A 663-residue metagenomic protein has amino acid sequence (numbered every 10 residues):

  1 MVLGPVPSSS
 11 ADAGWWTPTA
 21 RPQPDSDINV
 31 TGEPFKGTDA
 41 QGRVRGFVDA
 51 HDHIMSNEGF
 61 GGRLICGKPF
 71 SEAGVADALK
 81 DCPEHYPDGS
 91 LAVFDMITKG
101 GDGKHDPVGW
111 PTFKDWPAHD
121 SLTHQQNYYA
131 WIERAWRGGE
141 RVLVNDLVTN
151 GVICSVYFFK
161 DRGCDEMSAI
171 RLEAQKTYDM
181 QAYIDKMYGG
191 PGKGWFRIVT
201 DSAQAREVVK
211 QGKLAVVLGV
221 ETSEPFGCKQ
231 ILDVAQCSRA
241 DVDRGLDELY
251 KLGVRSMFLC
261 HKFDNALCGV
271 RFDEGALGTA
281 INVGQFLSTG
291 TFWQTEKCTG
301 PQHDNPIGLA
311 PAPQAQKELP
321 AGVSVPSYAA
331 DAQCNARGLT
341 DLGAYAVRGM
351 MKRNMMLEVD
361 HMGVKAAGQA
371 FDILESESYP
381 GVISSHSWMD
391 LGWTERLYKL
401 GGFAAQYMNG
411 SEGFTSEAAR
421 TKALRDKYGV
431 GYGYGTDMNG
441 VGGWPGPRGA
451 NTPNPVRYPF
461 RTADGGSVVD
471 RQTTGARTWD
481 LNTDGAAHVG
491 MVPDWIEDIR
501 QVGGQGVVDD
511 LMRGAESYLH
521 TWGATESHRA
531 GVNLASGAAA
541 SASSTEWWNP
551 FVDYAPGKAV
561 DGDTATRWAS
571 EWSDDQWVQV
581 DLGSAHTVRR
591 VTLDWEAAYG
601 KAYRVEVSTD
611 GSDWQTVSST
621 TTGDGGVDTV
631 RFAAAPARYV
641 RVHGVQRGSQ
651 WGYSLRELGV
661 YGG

Functional and structural regions predicted by a protein language model:
M1-S9: Secretory targeting and sorting signals
S10-C334, D341-R348, K365-E375, V382 (+1 more regions): N-terminal hydrophobic targeting/anchoring segments and the immediately downstream early-domain regions of hydrolases
G531-G583, D594-Y599, S619-G623, Q650 (+1 more regions): Disordered, acidic Ser/Thr/Pro-rich linker "stalks" and the adjacent N-terminal cap of the next globular domain
V578-T587, F632-P636: Extracellular and analogous surface-interaction loops
H586-A597, V642: A short beta-strand element within beta-rich, extracytoplasmic domains of secreted/secretory-pathway proteins
Q615-A633: Extracellular carbohydrate recognition and processing domains and analogous Trp-centered ligand-binding platforms
H643-Q650: Short beta-strand-plus-loop segments that form exposed binding edges in beta-rich domains
